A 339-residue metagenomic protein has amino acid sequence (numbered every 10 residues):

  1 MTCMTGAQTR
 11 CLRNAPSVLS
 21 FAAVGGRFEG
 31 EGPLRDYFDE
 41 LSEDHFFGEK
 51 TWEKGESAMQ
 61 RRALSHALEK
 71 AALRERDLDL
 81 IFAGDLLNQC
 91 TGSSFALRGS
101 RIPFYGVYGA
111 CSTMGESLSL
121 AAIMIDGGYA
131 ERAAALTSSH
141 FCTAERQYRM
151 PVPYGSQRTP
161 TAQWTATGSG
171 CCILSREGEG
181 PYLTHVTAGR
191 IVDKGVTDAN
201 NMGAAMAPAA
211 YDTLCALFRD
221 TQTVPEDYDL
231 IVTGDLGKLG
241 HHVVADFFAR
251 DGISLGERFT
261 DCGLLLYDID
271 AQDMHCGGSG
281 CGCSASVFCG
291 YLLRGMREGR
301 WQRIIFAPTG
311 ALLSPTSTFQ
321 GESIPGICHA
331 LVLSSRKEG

Functional and structural regions predicted by a protein language model:
M1-E53, P151-C215, D220-T223, G256-D273 (+2 more regions): Condensing-enzyme catalytic core mediating Claisen C-C bond formation in acyl metabolism
V18, W52-C111, D227-H242, D246-F247: Conserved beta-ketoacyl condensing-enzyme motif
L19, F82-G84, A133-S139, L174 (+1 more regions): Short beta-strand segments
E29-E31, G92-S94, A144-R149, H242-V244 (+1 more regions): Short acidic, glycine/serine/threonine-rich loops at helix termini
E56-A72, L118-L120, A205-D220, V287-L292: Short, well-ordered amphipathic alpha-helical segments that serve as non-catalytic structural scaffolds within diverse
G84-Q89, C111-S112, T137-T143, G189-I191 (+2 more regions): Acidic, glycine-rich active-site loops and adjacent beta-strand->loop/helix elements that engage anionic groups
Y108-L136, L174, S279-R300: Active-site-proximal alpha-helical scaffold in enzymes
G234-M274: Active-site pocket-lining segment
